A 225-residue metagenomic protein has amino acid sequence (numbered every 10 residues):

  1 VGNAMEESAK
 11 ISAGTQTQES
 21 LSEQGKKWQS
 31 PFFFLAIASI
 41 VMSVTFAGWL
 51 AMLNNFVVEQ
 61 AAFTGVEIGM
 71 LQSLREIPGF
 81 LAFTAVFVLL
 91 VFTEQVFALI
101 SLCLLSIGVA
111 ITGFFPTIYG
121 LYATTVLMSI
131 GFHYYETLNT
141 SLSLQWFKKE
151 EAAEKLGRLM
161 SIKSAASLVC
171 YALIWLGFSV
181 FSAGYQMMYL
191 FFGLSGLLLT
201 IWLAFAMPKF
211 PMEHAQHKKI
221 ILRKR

Functional and structural regions predicted by a protein language model:
G25-G79: Helix-loop boundary and gating motifs at the non-cytosolic
I40, G108, G120-Y135: Hydrophobic core of transmembrane alpha-helices in multi-pass small-molecule transporters, especially MFS/SLC-type
E59-Q60, F83-V91, V169-Y189: Transmembrane alpha-helix termini and helix-breaking/packing motifs in multi-pass membrane transporters
A62, F114-Y119: Helix-breaking motifs and short loop linkers at transmembrane-helix boundaries and internal kinks in secondary membrane
C103-P116: C-terminal ends and interior cores of transmembrane alpha-helices in multi-pass membrane transporters/permeases
Y134-F147: Intracellular juxtamembrane helix-capping segments at the cytosolic ends of symmetry-related transmembrane helices
L156-A172: Glycine-rich segments within core transmembrane alpha-helices of 12-TM secondary carriers
I174, G193-E213: C-terminal membrane-cytosol helix-exit motif in multi-pass small-molecule transporters
